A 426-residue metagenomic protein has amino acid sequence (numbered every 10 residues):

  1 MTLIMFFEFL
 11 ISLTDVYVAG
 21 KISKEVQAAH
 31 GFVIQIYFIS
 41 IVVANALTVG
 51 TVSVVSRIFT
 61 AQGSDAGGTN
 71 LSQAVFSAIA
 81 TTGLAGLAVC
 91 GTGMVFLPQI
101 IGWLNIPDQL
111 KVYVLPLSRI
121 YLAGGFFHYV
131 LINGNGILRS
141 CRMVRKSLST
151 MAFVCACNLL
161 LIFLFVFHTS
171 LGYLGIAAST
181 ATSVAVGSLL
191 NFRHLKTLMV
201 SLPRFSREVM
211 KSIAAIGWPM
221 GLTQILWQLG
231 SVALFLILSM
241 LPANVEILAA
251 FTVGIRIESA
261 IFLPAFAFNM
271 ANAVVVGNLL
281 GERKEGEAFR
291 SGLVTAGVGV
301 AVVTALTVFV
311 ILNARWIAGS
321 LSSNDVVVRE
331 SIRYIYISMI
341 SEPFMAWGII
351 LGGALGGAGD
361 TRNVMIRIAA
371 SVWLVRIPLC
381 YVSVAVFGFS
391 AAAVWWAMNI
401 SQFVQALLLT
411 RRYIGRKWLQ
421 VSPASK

Functional and structural regions predicted by a protein language model:
M1, V55-G124, C157-L160, V166-W218 (+2 more regions): Short alpha-helical transmembrane segments in multi-pass integral membrane proteins
M1-D15, I120, L131, V154 (+4 more regions): Transmembrane helical elements of multi-pass membrane transporters/channels
M1-Y17, K21-I22, F38-G50, V54 (+4 more regions): N-terminal transmembrane alpha-helices
F9-A28, I101-D108, L164-S170, Q228-R256 (+4 more regions): Helix-terminus/linker motif at the lipid-water interface of multi-pass membrane proteins
L13-Y17, G91, Q99, N133-I137 (+9 more regions): Alpha-helical transmembrane segments of multipass membrane proteins
K24-Q35, V114, S118, A177 (+3 more regions): Small-residue hotspots at the loop-to-helix junctions and early N-terminal turns of transmembrane alpha-helices
Q27-G91, H128-K146, L248-A314, A346-R367: Small-residue-rich hydrophobic transmembrane alpha-helices
T48, I120-R139, S147-N158, I176-N191 (+5 more regions): Short runs within selected transmembrane alpha-helices of multi-pass transporters and secretion channels
